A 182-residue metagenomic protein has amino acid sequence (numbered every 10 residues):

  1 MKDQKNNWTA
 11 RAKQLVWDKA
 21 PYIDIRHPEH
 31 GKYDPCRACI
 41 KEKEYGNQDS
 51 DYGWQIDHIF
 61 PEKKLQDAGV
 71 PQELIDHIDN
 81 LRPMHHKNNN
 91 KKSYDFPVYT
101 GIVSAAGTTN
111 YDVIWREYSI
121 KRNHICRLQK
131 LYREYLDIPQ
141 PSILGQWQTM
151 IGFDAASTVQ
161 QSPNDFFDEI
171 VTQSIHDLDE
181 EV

Functional and structural regions predicted by a protein language model:
M1-K5, T9-A10, T100, V182: Intrinsically disordered, charged low-complexity linkers and terminal tails that flank or connect structured domains
K2, V16, V70-P71: Residues at structural and domain junctions
N6, K32, I40, W54 (+1 more regions): Generic preference for hydrophobic/aromatic residues in regular secondary structure cores
N7-Q55, H85: Short cysteine-rich loop/turn motifs with clustered Cys
I40-M84, K92-P97, V103: Histidine-centered nuclease catalytic patch
I75-N80, H86-V182: A detector for short metal-coordination/catalytic motifs
